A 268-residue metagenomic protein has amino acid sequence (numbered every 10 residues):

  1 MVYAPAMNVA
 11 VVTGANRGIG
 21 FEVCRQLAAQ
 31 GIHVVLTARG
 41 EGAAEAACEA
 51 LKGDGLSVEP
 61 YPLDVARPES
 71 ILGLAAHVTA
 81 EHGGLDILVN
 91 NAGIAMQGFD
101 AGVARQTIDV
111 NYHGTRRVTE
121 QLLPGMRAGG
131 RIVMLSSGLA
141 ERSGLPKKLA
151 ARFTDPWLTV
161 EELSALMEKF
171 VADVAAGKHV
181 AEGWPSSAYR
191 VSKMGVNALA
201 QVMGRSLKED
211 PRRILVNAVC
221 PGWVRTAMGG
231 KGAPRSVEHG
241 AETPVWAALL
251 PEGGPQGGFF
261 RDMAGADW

Functional and structural regions predicted by a protein language model:
A4-V35: Canonical Rossmann dinucleotide-binding motif of NAD(H)/NADP(H)-dependent dehydrogenases/reductases, specifically
T13, L85-G93, G129-S137, N217-A218: Rossmann-fold scaffold of SDR-type NAD(P)-dependent oxidoreductases
Q30-A46: Conserved glycine-rich Rossmann-like NAD(P)H-binding loop of the short-chain dehydrogenase/reductase
P62-G73, A101, Y112: The beta1-alpha1 cofactor-binding region of Rossmann-like NAD(H)/NADP(H)-dependent oxidoreductases
A66, Q106-G114, V191-S192, H239: Glycine-rich NAD(P)-binding loop of the Rossmann-fold in SDR/ketoreductase-type enzymes
G73-A76, A80, G102-D109: Active-site Tyr-X3-Lys motif and surrounding loop/helix of classical short-chain dehydrogenase/reductase
I94-A101, R105, A128-E209: Catalytic loop of short-chain dehydrogenase/reductase
R117, A218-T226, G230-W268: C-terminal helical subdomain
